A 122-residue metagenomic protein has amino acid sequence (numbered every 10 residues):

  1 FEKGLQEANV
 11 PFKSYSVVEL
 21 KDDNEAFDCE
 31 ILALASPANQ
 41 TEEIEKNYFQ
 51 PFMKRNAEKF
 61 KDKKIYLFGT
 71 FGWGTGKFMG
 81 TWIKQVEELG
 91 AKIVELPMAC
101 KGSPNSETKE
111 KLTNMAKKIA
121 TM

Functional and structural regions predicted by a protein language model:
E2-V18, D23-M122: FMN-binding flavodoxin-like domain, especially the glycine-rich phosphate-binding loop
